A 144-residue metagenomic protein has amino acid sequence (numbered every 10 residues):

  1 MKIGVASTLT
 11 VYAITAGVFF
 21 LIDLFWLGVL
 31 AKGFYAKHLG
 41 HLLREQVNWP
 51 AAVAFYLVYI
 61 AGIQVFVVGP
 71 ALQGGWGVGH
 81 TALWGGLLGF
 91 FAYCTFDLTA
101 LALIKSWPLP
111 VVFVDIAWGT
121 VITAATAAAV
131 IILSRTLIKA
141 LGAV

Functional and structural regions predicted by a protein language model:
K2-W118, I122-V144: Juxtamembrane/disordered regions of integral membrane proteins
